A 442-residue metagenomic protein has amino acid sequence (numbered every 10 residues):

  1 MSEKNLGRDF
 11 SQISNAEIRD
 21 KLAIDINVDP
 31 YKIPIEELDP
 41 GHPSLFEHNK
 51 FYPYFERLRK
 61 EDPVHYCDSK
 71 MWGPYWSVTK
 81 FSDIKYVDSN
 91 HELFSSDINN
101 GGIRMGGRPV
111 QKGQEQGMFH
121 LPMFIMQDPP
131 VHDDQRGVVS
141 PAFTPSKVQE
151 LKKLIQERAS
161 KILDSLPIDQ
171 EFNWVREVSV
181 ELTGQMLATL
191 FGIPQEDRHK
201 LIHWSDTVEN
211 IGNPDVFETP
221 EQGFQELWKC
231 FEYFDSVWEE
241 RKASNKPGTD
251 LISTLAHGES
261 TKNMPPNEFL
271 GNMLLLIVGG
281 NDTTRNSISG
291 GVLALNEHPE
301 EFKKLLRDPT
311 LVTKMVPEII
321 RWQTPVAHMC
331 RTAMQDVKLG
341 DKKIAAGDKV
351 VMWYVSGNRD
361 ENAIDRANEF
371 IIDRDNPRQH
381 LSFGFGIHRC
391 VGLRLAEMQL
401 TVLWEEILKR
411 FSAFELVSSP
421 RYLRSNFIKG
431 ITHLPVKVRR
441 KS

Functional and structural regions predicted by a protein language model:
M1-S442: Cytochrome P450
